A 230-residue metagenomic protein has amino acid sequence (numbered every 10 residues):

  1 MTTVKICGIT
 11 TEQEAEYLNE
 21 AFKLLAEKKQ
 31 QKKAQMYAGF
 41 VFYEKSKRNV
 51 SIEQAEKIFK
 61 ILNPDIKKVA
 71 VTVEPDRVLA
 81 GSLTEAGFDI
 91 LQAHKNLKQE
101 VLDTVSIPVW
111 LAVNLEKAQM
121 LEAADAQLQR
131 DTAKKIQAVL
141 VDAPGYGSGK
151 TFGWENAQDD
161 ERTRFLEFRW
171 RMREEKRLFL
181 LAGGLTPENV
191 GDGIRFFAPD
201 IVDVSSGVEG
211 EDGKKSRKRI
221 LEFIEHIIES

Functional and structural regions predicted by a protein language model:
M1-S230: Conserved N-terminal beta1-alpha1 strand-loop-helix module at the mouth
